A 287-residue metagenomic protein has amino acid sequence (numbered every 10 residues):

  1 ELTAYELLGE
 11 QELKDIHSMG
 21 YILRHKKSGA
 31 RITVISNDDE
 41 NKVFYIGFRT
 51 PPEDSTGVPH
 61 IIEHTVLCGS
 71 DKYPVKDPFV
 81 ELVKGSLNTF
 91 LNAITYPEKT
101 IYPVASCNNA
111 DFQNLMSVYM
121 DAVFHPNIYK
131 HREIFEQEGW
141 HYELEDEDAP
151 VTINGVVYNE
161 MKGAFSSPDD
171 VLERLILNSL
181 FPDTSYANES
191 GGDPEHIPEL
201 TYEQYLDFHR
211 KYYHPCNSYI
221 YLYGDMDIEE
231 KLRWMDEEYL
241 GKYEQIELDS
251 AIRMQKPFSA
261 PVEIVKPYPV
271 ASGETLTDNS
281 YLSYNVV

Functional and structural regions predicted by a protein language model:
E1-E53, K72-A110, R132, E145-V151 (+3 more regions): Non-catalytic beta-strand/loop surface segments
P52-D54, I228-E229: Short beta-strands and strand-coil junctions in structured, solvent-facing domains, enriched
T56-C68: Active-site recognition of the HExxH zinc-binding catalytic motif
P59-I61, N114-S117: Elongated alpha-helical scaffolds
N108-A110, G224-E229: Helix N-cap motif at beta-to-alpha junctions
L115-Y119, R132-E133: Divalent-metal coordination cores built from histidine and acidic residues
M120-K130, E237-E247: A common structural junction motif
